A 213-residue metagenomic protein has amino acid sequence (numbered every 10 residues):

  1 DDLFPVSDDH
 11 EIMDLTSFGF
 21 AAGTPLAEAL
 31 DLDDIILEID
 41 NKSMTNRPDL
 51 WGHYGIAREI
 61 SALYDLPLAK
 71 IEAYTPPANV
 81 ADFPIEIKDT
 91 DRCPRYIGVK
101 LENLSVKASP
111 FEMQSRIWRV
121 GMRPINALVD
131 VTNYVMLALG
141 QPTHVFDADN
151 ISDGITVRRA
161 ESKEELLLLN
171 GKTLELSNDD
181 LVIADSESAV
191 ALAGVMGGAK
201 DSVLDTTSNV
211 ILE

Functional and structural regions predicted by a protein language model:
D1-P77, I211: Phosphate-backbone binding interfaces of nucleic-acid-interacting proteins
D2-F4, H10, G19, S43 (+9 more regions): A broadly conserved detector of short glycine/acidic/proline-rich loop/turn motifs that flank catalytic sites and bind
G19-E28, D82-E86, V195-M196: Short amphipathic beta-strand starts and helix->beta connectors
A21, T132-D205: Conserved mixed alpha/beta core segments that line enzyme active sites in large multi-domain catalysts
A27, D31, K42-G52, D89 (+7 more regions): Catalytic cores of large soluble enzymes that bind and process phosphate-bearing ligands
I36-D40, G52, E59, G98-K100 (+8 more regions): Structured core elements
Y64, L68-E164: Glycine/proline-enriched, intrinsically flexible loops and inter-domain linkers
